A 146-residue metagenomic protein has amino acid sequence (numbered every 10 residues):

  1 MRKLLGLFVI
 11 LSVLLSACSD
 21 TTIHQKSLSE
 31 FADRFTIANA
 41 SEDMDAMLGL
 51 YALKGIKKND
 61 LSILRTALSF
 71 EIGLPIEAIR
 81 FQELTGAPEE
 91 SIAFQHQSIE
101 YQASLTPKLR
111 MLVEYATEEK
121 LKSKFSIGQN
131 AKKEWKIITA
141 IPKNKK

Functional and structural regions predicted by a protein language model:
M1-S16: Sec-dependent bacterial lipoprotein signal peptides
L4-L5, A40-D43: Short, compositionally biased low-complexity segments
F8, Y51-K54, P142: Residues that line or immediately flank small-molecule/substrate-binding pockets and catalytic motifs
C18-S41, G49, K57: Short, low-complexity N-terminal intrinsically disordered segments enriched in polar/charged residues
S29-E30, A46-K108: Short solvent-exposed beta->alpha transition segments
M44-D45, E134: Internal amphipathic alpha-helical segments of the cytochrome P450 catalytic fold
E83-K146: Exposed beta-sheet edge and beta->alpha loop/turn motif
